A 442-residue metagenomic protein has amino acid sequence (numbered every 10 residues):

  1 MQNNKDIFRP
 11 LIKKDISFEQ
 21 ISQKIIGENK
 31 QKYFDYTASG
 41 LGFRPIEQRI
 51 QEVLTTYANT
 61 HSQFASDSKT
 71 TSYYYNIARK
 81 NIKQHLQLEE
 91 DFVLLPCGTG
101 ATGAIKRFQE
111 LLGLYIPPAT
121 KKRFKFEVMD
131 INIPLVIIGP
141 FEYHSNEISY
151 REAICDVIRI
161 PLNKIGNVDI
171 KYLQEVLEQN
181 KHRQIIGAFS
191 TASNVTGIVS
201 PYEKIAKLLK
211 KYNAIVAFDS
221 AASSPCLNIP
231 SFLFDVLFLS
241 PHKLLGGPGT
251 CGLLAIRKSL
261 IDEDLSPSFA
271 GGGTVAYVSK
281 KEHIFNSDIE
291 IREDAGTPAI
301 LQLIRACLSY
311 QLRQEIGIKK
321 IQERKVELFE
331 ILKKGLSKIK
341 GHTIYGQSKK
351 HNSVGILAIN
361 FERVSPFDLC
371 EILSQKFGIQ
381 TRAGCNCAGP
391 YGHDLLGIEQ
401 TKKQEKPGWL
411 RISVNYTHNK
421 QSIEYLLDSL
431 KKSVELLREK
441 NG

Functional and structural regions predicted by a protein language model:
M1-G442: Pyridoxal 5′-phosphate
